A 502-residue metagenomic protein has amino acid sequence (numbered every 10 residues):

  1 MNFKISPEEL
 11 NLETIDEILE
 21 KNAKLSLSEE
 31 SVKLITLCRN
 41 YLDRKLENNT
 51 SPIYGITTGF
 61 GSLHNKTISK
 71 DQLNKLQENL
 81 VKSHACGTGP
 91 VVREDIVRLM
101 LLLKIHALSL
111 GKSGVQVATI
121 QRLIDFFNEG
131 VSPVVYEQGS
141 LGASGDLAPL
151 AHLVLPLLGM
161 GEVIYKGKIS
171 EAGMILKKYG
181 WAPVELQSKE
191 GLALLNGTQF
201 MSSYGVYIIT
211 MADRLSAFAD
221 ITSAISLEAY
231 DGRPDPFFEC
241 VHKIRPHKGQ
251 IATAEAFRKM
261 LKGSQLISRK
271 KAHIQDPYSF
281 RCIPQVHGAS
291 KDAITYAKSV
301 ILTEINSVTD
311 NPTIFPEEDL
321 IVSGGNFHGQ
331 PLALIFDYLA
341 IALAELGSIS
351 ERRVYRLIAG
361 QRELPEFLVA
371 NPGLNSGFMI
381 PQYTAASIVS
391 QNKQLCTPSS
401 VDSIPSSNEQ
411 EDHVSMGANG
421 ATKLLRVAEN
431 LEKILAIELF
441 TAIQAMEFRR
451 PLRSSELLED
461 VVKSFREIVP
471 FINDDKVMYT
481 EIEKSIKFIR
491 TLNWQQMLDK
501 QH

Functional and structural regions predicted by a protein language model:
N2-A23, L27-L34, C38-Y41, L46-N49 (+1 more regions): C-terminal auxiliary extensions adjacent to catalytic cores
N2-T50, L80-Y136, H242: Glycine-rich, flexible loop motifs
E30-K33, L37, G55, D71 (+7 more regions): Generic alpha-helix structural propensity
Y54-I68, Q72-L76, S83-L108, Y136-L158 (+3 more regions): FAD-binding core of FAD-dependent oxidoreductases, characterized by glycine-rich FAD pyrophosphate-binding loops
Q72-A85, R356-E366: Catalytic or ion-translocation cores adjacent to nucleophile or general acid/base/metal-coordination motifs in diverse
V91, L110-S132, A143-L150, L155 (+1 more regions): Well-ordered mid-protein domain cores that form the structural environment of catalytic cofactors
I105-S109, D125-P133, L141, G159 (+3 more regions): Alpha-helix capping at helix-to-loop junctions
V135-S140, E317-I321: Cysteine-centered functional microenvironments
